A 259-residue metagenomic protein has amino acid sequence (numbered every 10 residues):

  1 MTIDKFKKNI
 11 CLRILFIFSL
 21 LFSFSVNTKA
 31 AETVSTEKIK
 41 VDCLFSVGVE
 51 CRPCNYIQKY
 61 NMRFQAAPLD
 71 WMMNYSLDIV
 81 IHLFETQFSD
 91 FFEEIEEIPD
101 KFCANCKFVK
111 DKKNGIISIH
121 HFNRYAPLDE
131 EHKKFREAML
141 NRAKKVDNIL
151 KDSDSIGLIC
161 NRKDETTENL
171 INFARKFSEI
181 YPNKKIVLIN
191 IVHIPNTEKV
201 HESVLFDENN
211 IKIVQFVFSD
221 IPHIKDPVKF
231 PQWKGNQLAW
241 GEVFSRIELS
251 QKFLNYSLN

Functional and structural regions predicted by a protein language model:
T2-L15: Bacterial N-terminal signal peptides that target proteins for export
I14-S23: Bacterial N-terminal signal peptides
V26-K29: Sec/Tat signal peptide C-region and signal peptidase I cleavage site
A31-N259: Extracellular glycan-modifying ectodomains
